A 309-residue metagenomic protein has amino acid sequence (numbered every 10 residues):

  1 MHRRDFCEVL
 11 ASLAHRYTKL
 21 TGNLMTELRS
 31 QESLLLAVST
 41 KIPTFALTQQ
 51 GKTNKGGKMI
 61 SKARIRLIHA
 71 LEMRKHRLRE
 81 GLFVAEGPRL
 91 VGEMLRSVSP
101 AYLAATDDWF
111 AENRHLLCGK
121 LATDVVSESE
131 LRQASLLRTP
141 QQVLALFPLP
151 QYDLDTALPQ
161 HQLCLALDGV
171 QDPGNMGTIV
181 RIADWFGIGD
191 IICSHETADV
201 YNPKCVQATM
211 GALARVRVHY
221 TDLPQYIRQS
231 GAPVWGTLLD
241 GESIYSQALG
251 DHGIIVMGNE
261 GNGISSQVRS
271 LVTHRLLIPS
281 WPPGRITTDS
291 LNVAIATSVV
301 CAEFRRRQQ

Functional and structural regions predicted by a protein language model:
R3-L10, L24: Short hydrophobic targeting helices and cationic amphipathic motifs that mediate membrane/organellar targeting
V9-S12, K19, K41-T48, K52-K55: Short, positively charged and aromatic/hydrophobic N-terminal segments
K52-W109, A198: Boundary-proximal intrinsically disordered activation/regulatory segments immediately upstream of a helical core
G87, Q171-I179, D289-A296: Amphipathic alpha-helical repeat scaffolds
D124-L146: Glycine/small-residue-rich loop that forms an oxyanion/phosphate-binding "nest" at active or ligand-binding sites
Q151-G241: RNA substrate-binding interface of SAM-dependent RNA methyltransferases
I182-F186, T197-A214, S266, S270-Q309: Structured adenosyl-cofactor binding patch, chiefly the S-adenosyl-L-methionine
G236-T288: Active-site/ligand-binding-proximal alpha/beta "capping" segment
